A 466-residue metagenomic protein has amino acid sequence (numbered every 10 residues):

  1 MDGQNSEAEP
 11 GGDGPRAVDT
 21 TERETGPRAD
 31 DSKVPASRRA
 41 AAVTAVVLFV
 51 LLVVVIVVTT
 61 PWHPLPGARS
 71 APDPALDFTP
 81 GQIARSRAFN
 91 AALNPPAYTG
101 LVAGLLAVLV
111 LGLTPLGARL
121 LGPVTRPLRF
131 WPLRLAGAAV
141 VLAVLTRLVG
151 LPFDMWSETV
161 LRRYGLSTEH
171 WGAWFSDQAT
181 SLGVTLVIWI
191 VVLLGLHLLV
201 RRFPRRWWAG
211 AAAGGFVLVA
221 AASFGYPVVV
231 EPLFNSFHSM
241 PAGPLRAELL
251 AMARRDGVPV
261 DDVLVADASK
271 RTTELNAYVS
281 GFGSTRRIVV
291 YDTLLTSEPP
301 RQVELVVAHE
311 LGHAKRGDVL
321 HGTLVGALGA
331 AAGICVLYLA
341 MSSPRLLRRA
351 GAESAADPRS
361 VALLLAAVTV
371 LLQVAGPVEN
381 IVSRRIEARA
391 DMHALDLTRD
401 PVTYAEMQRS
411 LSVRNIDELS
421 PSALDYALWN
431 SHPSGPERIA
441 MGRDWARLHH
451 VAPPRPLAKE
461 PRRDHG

Functional and structural regions predicted by a protein language model:
M1-K33: Intrinsically disordered, low-complexity terminal tails and inter-domain linkers enriched for S/T/G/P/D/E
D2, D19, D30-A45, V53-T114 (+2 more regions): Polar-ligand-bearing catalytic/cofactor-coordination segments of membrane-embedded or membrane-tethered inner-membrane
A355-L364: N-terminal signal-anchor/signal peptide hydrophobic helix marking the start of the first transmembrane segment
